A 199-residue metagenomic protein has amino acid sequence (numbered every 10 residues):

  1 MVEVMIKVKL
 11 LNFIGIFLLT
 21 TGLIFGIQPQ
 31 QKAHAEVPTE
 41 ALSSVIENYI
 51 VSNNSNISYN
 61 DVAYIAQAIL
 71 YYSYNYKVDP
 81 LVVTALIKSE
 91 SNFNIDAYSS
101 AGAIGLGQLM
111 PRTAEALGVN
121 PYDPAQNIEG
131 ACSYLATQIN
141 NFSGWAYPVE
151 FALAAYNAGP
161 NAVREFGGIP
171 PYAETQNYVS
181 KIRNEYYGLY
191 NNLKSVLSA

Functional and structural regions predicted by a protein language model:
V2-Q30: Sec-dependent N-terminal signal peptides of Gram-positive bacterial secreted proteins and lipoproteins
H34-A199: Catalytic glycan-binding domains that act on GlcNAc-containing polysaccharides
